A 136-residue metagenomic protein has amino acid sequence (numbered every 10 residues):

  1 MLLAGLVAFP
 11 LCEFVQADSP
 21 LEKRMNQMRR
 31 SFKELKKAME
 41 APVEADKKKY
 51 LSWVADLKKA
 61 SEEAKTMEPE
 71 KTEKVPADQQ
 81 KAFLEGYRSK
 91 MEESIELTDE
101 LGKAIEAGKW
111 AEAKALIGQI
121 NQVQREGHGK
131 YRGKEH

Functional and structural regions predicted by a protein language model:
L2-P10: Bacterial N-terminal signal peptides
F14-S52, G133-H136: Immediate post-signal-peptide N-terminus of mature secreted/exported proteins
A17-P20, P42-A45, K49, Q79-G86 (+2 more regions): Non-transmembrane, amphipathic alpha-helical segments
K23, Q27-R30, E34, S52 (+6 more regions): Charged, amphipathic alpha-helical oligomerization/scaffolding segments
K37-E44, P69-P76, K103-W110, H136: Short, flexible helix-adjacent loops and helix caps
E40-K71: N-terminal, post-signal-peptide region of Sec/Tat-exported proteins
E63-G86: Short, solvent-exposed, charged loop/turn and helix-capping segments that join or cap alpha-helices on peripheral
L97-H136: C-terminal amphipathic alpha-helix
